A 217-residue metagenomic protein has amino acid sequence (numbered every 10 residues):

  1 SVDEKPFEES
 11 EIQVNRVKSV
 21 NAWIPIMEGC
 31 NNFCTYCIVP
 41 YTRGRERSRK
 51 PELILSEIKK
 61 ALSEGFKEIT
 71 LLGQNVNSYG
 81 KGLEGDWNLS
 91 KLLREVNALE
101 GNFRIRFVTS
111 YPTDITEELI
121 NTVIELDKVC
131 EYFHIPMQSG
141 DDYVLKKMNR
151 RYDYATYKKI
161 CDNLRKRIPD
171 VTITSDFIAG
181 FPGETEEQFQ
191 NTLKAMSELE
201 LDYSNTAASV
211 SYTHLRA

Functional and structural regions predicted by a protein language model:
S1-Y79, E118, F133, Y154-K166 (+2 more regions): Proteins enriched for Cys/Gly/acidic motifs involved in redox and nucleic-acid/cofactor modification
S48, G183-E186: Ordered, soluble secondary-structure elements with a strong preference for glycine-centered loop motifs and nearby
S63-E184: Conserved SAM/AdoMet-binding glycine-rich loop
T213-A217: Conserved small/polar residues in nucleotide/adenosyl-binding loops
